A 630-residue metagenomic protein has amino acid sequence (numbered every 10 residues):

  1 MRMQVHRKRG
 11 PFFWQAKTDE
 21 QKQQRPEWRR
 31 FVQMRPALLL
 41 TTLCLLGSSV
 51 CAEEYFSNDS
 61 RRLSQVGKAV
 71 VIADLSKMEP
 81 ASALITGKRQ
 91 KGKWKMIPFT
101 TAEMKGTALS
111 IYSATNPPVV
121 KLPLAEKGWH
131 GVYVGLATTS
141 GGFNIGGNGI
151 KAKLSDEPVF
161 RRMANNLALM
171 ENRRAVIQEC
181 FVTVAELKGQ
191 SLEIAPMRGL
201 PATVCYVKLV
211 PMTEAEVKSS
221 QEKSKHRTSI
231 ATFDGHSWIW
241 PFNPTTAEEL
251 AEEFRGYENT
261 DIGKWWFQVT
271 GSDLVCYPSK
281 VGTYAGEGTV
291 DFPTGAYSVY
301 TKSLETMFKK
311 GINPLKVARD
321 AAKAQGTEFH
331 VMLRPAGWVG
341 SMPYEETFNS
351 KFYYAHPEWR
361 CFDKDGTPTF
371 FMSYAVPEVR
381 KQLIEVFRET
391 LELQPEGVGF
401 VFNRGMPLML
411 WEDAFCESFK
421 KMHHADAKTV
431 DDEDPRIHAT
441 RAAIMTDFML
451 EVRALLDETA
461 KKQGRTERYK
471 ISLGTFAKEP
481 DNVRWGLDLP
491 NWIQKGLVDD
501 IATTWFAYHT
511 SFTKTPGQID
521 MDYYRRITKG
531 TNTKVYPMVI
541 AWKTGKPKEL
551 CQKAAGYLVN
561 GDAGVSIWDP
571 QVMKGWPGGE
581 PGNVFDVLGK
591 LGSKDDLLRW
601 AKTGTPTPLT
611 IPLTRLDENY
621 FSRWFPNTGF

Functional and structural regions predicted by a protein language model:
E53-P123: Glycan-recognition and processing domains
L124-G142, F630: A short beta-strand element within beta-rich, extracytoplasmic domains of secreted/secretory-pathway proteins
E193-P201: Short beta-strand-plus-loop segments that form exposed binding edges in beta-rich domains
Q221-A247, G288-D320, H330-E392: Active-site-adjacent "subsite" loops/lids of carbohydrate-active enzymes
E248-P278, L393-G397, L497-T503, V559-G564: Catalytic domains of carbohydrate-active enzymes, especially glycoside hydrolases
I262-K309, A507-Q518: Aromatic-lined carbohydrate-binding/catalytic grooves of carbohydrate-active enzymes
V275-T294, G337-G366, F400-V430: Aromatic- and acidic-residue-enriched segments that line the glycan-binding/catalytic groove of carbohydrate-active
E378, Q382-V535, T544, E549: Active-site neighborhood of glycoside hydrolase catalytic domains
